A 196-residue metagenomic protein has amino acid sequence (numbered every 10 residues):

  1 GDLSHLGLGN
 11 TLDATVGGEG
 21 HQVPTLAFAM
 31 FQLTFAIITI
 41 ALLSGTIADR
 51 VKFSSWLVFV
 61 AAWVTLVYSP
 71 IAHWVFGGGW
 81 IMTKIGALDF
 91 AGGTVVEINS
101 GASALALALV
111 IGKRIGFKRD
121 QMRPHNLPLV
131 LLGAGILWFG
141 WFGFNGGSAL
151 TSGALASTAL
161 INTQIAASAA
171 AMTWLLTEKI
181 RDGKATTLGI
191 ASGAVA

Functional and structural regions predicted by a protein language model:
G1-A196: Hydrophobic alpha-helical transmembrane bundles of multi-pass membrane proteins
